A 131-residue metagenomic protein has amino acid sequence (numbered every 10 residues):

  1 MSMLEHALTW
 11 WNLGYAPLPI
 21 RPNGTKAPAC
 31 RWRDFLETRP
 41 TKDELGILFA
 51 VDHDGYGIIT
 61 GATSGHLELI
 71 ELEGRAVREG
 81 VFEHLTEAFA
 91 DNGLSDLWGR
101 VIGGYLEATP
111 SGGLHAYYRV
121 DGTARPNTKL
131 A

Functional and structural regions predicted by a protein language model:
M1-A131: Conserved phosphate/metal-binding and DNA-contacting active-site motifs used in DNA phosphodiester-bond processing
